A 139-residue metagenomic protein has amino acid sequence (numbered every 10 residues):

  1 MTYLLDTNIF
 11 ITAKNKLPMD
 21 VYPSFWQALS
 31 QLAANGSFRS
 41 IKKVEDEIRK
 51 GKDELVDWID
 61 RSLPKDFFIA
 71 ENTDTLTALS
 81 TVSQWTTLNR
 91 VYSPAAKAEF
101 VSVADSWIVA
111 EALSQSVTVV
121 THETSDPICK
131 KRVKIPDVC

Functional and structural regions predicted by a protein language model:
M1-S40, D46-S62: Short, well-structured N-terminal submotif of metal-dependent ribonuclease cores
M1-Y3, Q27-S30, I69-E71, L79-S83 (+1 more regions): A broad, low-specificity signal for short, low-complexity segments enriched in glycine/proline and polar/charged
S24-S30, R49, F68, L79 (+2 more regions): Solvent-exposed, non-transmembrane amphipathic alpha-helical segments
G36, K65-D66, V117: A structural micro-motif
S40-I41, A104: Replace "coordinates the UDP/GDP/TDP-sugar" with "coordinates nucleotide-activated sugar donors
K42-F100: PIN-domain endoribonuclease scaffold, especially VapC-family toxins
D74-D137: Active-site neighborhoods of divalent-metal-dependent phosphate/nucleic-acid chemistry enzymes
